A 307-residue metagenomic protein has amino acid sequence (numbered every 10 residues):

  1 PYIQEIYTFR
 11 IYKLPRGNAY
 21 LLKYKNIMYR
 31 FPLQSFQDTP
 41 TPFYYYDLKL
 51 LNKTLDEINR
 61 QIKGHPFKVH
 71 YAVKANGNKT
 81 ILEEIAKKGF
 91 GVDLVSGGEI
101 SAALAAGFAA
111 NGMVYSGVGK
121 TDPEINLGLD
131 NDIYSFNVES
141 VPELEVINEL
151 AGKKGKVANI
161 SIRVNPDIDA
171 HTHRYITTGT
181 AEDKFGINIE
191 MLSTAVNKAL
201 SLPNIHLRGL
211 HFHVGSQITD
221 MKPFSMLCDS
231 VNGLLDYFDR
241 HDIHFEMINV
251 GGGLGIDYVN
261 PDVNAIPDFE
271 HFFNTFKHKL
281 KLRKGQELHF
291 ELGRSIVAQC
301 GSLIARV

Functional and structural regions predicted by a protein language model:
I3-P15, A19-A158, N197, S201-H206 (+3 more regions): A charged N-terminal "starter" segment
T39-F43, L129-S135, R174-G186, D220-F224 (+1 more regions): Glycine-rich tight-turn/loop motif centered on a GG-T
A72, N159-N165, H211-H213, N249-G251: Short beta-strand segments
N78, E99-S101, D122-E124, P166-A181 (+2 more regions): Conserved radical SAM core fold
Y115, V138, F212, V250 (+1 more regions): Conserved beta-strand positions
E143-N204: Conserved anion-binding
K198-D220: Gly/Ser/Thr-enriched, mixed-charge loops and adjacent short helices that form phosphate/oxyanion-binding elements
S216-V307: C-terminal active-site-proximal or functional interface alpha/beta core segments in diverse enzymes
